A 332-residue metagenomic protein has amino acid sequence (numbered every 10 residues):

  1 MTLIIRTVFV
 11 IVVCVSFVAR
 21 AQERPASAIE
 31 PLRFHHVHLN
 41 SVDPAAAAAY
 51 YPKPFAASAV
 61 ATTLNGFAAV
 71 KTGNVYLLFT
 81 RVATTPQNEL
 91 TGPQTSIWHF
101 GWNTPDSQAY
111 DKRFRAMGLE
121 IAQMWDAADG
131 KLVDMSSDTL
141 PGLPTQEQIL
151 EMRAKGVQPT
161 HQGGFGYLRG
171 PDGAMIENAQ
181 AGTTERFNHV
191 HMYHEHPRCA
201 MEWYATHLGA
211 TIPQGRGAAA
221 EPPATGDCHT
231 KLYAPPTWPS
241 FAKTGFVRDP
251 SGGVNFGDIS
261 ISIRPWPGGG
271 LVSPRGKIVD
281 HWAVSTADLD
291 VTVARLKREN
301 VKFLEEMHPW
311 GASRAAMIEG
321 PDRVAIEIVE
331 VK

Functional and structural regions predicted by a protein language model:
M1-I4: N-terminal secretory signal peptides that target proteins for export/translocation
R6-S16: Bacterial N-terminal signal peptides
F17-A21: Sec/Tat signal peptide C-region and signal peptidase I cleavage site
Q22-I29, K112-M192, Q214-N255, S262-P265 (+3 more regions): Vicinal oxygen chelate
A28-T63, A68-A69: Mature N-terminal segment immediately following signal peptide/propeptide cleavage in secreted/periplasmic
H38-D43, W102-T104, M192-R198, V284-A287: Short, surface-exposed ligand-recognition loops at beta-strand->loop->(often short) alpha-helix junctions that present
V42-S58, Y110-M117, H196-I212, L296-E299: Amphipathic alpha-helical segments
S58-L64, T211-A220: Conserved catalytic-core motifs of GNAT/GCN5-like acyltransferases
